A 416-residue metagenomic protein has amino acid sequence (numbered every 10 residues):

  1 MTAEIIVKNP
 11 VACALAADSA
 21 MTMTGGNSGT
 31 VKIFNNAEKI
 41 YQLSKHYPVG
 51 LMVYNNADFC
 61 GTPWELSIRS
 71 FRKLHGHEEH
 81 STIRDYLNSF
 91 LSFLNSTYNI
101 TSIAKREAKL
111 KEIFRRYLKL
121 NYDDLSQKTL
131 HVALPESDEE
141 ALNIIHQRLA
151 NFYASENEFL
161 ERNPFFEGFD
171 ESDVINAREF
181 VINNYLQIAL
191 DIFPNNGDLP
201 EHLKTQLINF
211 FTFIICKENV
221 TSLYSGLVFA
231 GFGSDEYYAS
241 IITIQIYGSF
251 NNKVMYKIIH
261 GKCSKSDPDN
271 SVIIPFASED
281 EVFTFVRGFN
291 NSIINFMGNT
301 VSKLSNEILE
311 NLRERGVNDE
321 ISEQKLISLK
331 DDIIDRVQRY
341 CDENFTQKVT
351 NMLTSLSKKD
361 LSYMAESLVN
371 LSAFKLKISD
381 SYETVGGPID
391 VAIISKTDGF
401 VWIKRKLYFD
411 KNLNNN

Functional and structural regions predicted by a protein language model:
M1-N416: N-terminal nucleophile
